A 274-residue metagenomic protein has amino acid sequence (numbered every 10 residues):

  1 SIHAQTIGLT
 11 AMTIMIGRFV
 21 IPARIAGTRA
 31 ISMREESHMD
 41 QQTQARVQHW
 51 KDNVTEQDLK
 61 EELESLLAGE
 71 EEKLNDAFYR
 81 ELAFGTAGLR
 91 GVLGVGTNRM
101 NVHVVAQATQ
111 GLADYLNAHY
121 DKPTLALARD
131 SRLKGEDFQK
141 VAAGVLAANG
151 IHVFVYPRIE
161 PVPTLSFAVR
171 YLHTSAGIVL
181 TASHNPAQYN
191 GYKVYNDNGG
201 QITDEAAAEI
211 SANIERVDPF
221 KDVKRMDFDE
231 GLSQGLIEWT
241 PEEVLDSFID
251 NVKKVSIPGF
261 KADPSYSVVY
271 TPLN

Functional and structural regions predicted by a protein language model:
H3-Q5, H38: Low-complexity, intrinsically disordered or signal/transmembrane-proximal segments
M12-M15, M33: Methionine residue identity
G27-H38: Short, Lys/Arg-enriched N-terminal segments with co-localized hydrophobic residues within the first ~10-30 amino acids
M39-Q107, N213-K221, E238: Cofactor-/ligand-binding subdomain signature composed of acidic, glycine-rich, tryptophan-containing flexible loops
H49-K51, Y120-D197: Ferredoxin-reductase
W50, V54, E71-F78, L82 (+1 more regions): Gly/Ser/Thr-enriched, mixed-charge loops and adjacent short helices that form phosphate/oxyanion-binding elements
T109-L125, I257-P264: Glycine-rich phosphate/diphosphate-binding loops that line cofactor/substrate pockets in enzymes
